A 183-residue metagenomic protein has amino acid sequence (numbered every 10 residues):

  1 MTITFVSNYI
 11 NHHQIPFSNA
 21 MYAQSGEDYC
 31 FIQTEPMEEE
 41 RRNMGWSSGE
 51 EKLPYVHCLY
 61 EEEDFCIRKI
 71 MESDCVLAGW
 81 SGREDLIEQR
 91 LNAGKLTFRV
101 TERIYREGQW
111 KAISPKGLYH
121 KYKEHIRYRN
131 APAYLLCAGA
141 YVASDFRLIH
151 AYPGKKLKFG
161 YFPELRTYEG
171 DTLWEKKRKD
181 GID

Functional and structural regions predicted by a protein language model:
M1-E51, M71-S73: N-terminal subdomain of nucleotide-sugar transferases
T4, L136, E175-D183: Conserved donor-binding/catalytic core segment of Leloir-type glycosyltransferases
H13, T34, G79-W80, C137-A140 (+1 more regions): Replace "coordinates the UDP/GDP/TDP-sugar" with "coordinates nucleotide-activated sugar donors
E40-M71, L77-G79, R106-W110: A short, charged, and often flexible helix/loop element on the N-terminal side of the glycosyltransferase catalytic
A78-E84, T101-E102: Short His-centered aromatic/hydrophobic patch
R90-W110, L136, L157-G160: Active-site proximal beta-strand in glycosyltransferases
Y105, P115-L135, A143-I149: Membrane-proximal helix-turn-helix segments that form the acceptor-binding/catalytic region of lipid-linked
Y141-V142, K158-L173, D183: Short beta-strand->alpha-helix junction loop in the catalytic core of nucleotide-activated group-transfer enzymes
